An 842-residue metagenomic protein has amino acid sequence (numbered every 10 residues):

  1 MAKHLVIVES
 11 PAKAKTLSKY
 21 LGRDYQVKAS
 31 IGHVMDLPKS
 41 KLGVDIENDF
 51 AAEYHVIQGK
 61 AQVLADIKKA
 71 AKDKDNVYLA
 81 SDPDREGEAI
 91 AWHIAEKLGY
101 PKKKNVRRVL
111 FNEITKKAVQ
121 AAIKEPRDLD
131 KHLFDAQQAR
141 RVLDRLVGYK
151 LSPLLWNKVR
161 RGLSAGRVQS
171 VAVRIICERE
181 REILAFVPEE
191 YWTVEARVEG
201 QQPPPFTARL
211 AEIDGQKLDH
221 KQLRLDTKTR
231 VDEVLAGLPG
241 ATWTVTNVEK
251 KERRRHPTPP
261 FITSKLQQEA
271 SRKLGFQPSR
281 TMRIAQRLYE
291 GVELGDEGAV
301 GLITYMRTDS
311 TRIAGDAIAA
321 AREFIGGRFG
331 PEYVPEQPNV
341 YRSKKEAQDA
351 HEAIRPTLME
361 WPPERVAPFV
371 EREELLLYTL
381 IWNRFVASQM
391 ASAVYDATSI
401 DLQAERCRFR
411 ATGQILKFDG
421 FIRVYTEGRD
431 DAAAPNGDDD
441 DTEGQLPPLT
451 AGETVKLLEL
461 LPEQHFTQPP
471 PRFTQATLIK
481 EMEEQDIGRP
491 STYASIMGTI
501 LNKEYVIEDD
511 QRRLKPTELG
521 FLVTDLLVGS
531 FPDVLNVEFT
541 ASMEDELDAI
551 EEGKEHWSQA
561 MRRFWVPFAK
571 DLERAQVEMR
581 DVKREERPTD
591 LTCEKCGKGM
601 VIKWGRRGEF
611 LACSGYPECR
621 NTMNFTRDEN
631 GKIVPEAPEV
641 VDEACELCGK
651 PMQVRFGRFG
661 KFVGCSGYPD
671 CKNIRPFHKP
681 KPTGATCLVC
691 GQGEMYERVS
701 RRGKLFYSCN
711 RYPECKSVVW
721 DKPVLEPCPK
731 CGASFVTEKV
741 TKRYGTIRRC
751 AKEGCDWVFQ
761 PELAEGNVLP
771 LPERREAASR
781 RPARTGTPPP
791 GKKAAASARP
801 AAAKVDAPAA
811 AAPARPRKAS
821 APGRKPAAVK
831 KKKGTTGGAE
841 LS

Functional and structural regions predicted by a protein language model:
M1-Q138, K150, Q222, D226 (+3 more regions): Intrinsically disordered, low-complexity regulatory segments
A2, D82-D84, R160-S164, K250-P259 (+5 more regions): Conserved short loop/turn motifs at secondary-structure junctions
A2-L5, T16, S152, A185 (+4 more regions): Basic, low-complexity terminal or inter-domain segments flanking catalytic cores
I114-A196, K251: C-terminal or mid-to-C-terminal helical accessory/interaction module adjacent to the motor/catalytic core
A139-L151, V168, V198-G200, R253-K265 (+6 more regions): Core structural elements
K158, G162, C177-D226, K273: C-terminal helical "lid" subdomain and adjoining coupling/linker elements of P-loop NTPases
K217-P259, E453: Metal- or metallocofactor-binding catalytic centers and their adjacent structured scaffolds across diverse enzyme
V245-V248, P257-A270, E297-M306, P469-E481: Short acidic, hydrophobic short linear motifs in intrinsically disordered regions
